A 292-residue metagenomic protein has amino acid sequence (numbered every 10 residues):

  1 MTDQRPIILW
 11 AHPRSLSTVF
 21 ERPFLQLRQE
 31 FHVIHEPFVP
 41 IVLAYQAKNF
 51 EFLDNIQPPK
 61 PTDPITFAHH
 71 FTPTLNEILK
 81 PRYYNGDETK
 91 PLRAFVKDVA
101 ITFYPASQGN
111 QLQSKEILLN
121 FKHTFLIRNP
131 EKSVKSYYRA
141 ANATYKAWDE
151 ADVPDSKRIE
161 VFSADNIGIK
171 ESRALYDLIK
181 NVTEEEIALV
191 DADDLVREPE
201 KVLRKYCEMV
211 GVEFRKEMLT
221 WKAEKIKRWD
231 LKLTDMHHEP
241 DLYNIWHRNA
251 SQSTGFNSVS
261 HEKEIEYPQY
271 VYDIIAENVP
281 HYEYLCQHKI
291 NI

Functional and structural regions predicted by a protein language model:
M1-I7, E213-I292: PAPS-dependent sulfotransferases, especially Golgi type II membrane carbohydrate sulfotransferases
M1-R82: PAPS-dependent sulfotransferase catalytic core
P6, R93, K122-F125: Structural motif
I8-L9, A94-F95, A188-D191: Short catalytic-loop micro-motif centered on adjacent basic/acidic residues
D63-T74, A164-E171, E198, K263 (+1 more regions): Soluble or luminal CAZymes and related metallo-dependent hydrolases
F71-N85, N110-N120: Short amphipathic alpha-helices and their capping/turn segments at secondary-structure boundaries
R82-N110: Glycine-rich phosphate-binding loop used to anchor ATP phosphates in small-molecule kinases, encompassing both
V99-E217, T234-P240: PAPS-dependent sulfotransferase catalytic domain
